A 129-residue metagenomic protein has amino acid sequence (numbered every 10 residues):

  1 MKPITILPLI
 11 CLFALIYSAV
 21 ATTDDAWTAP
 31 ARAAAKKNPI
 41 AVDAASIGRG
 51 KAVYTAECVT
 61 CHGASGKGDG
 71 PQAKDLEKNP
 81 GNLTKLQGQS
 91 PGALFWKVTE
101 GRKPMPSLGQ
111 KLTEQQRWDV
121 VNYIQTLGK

Functional and structural regions predicted by a protein language model:
M1-T5: Positively charged n-region of N-terminal signal peptides that target proteins for export
P8-I16: Bacterial N-terminal signal peptides
I16-A26: Bacterial Sec-dependent signal peptides at the C-terminal "C-region" and cleavage site
T22-T23, D69, K74-L76, G81 (+1 more regions): Axial heme c-ligation environment in periplasmic c-type cytochrome domains
D24-V53: Electrostatic cytochrome c docking/interface patches
A44-K67, W96-E100: Sequence/structural segment immediately N-terminal to covalent heme-attachment motifs in c-type and related
I47, K51, K67-L94: Gly/Gly-Pro-rich "capping" loops immediately C-terminal to redox-active cysteine motifs in periplasmic/lumenal
G48-T55, G88-G92, R102, K111-E114 (+1 more regions): Sequence context surrounding c-type heme c attachment/ligation sites in exported
